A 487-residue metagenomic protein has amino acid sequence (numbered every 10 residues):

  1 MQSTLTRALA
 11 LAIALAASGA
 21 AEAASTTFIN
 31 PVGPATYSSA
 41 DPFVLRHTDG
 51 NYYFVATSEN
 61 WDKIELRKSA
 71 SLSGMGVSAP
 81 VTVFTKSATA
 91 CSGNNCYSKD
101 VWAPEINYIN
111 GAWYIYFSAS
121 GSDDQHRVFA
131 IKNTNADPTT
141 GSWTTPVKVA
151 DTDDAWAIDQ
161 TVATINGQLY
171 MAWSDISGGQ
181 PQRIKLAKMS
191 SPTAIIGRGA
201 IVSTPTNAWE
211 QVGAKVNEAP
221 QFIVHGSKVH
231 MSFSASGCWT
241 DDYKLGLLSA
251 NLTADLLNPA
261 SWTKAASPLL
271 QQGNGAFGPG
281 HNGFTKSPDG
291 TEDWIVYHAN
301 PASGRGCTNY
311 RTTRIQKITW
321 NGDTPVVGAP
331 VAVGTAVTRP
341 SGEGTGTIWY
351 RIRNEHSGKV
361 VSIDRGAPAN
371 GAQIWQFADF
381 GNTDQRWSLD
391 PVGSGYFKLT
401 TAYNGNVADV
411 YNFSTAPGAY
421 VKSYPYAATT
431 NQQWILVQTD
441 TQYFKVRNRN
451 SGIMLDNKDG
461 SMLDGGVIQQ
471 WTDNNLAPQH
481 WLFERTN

Functional and structural regions predicted by a protein language model:
M1-L9: Bacterial N-terminal signal peptides that target proteins for export
L5, S25-T26, V229, A266 (+6 more regions): Generic, low-specificity signal for short hydrophobic/alpha-helical stretches with a mild N-terminal bias, encompassing
I13: Non-catalytic nucleic-acid-binding interfaces of large nucleic-acid enzymes and RNP effectors
A17-A21: N-terminal signal peptide c-region/cleavage motif recognized by signal peptidases
A24-G346, N431-Q433: Carbohydrate-active catalytic/glycan-binding domains of CAZyme proteins, especially the secreted or lumenal ectodomains
G344-N487: Lectin-like carbohydrate-binding module/patch detector with strong preference for beta-trefoil
